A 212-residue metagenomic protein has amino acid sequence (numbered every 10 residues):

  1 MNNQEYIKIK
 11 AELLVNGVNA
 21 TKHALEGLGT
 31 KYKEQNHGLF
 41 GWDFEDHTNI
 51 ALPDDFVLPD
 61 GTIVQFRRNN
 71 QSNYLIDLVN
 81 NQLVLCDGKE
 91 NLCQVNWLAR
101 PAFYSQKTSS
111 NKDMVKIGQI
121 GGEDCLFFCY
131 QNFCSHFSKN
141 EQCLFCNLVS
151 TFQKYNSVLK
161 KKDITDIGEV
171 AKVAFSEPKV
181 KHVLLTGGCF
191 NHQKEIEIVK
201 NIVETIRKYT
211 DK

Functional and structural regions predicted by a protein language model:
M1-S72: Short Lys/Arg-enriched alpha/beta "domain-start" segment
N2, P53, L58, S110-N111 (+4 more regions): Serine/threonine-rich low-complexity intrinsically disordered regions
E5, E12, E26, E45 (+7 more regions): Glutamate identity and glutamate-enriched acidic tracts
I7-I9, I50, I63, I76 (+5 more regions): Weak global preference for isoleucine
L13, G17-A20, L25, F56 (+5 more regions): Aromatic-residue detector
G61-Q142, V149-V158: N-terminal [4Fe-4S]-dependent radical SAM core
L98, S109, D113, D163-D166 (+2 more regions): Secondary-structure junction/capping motif
C125, N147-I167, A174-K212: Core AdoMet radical
